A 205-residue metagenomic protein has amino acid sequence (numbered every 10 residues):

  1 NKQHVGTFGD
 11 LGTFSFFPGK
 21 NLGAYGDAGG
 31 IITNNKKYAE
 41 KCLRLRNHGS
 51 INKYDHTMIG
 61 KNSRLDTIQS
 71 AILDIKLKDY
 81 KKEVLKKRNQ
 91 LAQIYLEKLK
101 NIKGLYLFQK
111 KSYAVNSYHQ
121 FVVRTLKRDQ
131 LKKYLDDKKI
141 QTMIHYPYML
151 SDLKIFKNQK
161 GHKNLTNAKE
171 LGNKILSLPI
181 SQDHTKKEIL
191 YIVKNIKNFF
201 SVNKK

Functional and structural regions predicted by a protein language model:
N1-G23, N52-T57: Conserved active-site segment immediately N-terminal to the catalytic lysine that forms the internal aldimine
G6-T7, A24, I31, E170: Solvent-exposed polar/charged
G12, A24-A28, A71-L73: Adenylate-forming
F14-S15, G29-N34: Short beta-strand-to-turn element immediately C-terminal to the catalytic PLP-Schiff-base lysine in fold type I
N21-L22, G30, L65: A residue-level structural signature of the nucleotidyltransferase/glycosyltransferase Rossmann-like core
N34-K205: PLP-dependent aminotransferase class I/II
